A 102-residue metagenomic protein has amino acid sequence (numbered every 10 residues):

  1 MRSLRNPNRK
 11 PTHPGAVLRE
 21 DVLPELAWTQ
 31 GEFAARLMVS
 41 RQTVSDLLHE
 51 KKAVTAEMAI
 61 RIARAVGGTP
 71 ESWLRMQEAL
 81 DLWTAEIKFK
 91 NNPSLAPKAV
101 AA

Functional and structural regions predicted by a protein language model:
R2-W28, S72-R75: A short, Lys/Arg-rich alpha-helix, primarily the initiator
L23, A34, A63: The alpha-helix within a helix-turn-helix
W28-D46: Short alpha-helical DNA-recognition segment
S40, K51, V66, Q77-L80: The DNA-recognition helices of helix-turn-helix-type DNA-binding domains
K51-R64: Short, basic-rich loop-to-helix N-cap that marks the start of a DNA-contacting helix
S72-A102: Short, charged recognition helix plus adjacent turn of helix-turn-helix-like nucleic-acid-binding domains
